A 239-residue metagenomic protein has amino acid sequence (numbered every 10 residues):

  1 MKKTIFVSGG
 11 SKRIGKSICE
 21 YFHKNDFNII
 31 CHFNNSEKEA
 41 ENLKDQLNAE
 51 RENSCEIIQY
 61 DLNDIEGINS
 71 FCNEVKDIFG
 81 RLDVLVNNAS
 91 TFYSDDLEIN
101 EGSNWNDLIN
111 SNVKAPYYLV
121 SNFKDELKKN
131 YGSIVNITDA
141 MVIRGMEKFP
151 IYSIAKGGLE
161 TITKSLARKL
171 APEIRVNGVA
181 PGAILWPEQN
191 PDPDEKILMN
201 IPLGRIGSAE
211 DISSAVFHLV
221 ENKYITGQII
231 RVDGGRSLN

Functional and structural regions predicted by a protein language model:
S11-R13: Conserved glycine-rich cofactor-binding loop
N25-N42: Conserved glycine-rich Rossmann-like NAD(P)H-binding loop of the short-chain dehydrogenase/reductase
N88-Y93, G235: Conserved NAD(P)H cofactor-binding loop of Rossmann-fold oxidoreductase domains
D96-I109, Q189, I197: Substrate-binding pocket helix/loop in short-chain dehydrogenase/reductase
V120, A155, T163: Active-site helix of classical SDR
D125, A167-P172: Alpha-helical segment proximal to the catalytic Tyr-Lys
S208-V232, S237: C-terminal substrate-recognition "lid" of short-chain dehydrogenase/reductases
